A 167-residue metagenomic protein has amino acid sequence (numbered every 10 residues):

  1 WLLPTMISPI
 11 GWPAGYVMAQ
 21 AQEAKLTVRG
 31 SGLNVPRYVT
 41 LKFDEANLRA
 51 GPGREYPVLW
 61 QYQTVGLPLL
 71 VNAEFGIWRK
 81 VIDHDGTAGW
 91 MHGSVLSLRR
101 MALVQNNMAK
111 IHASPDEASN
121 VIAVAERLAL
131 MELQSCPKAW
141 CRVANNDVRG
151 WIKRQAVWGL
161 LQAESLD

Functional and structural regions predicted by a protein language model:
W1-W12: Bacterial N-terminal signal peptides
W12-Q20: Sec/Tat signal peptide C-region and signal peptidase I cleavage site
A19-A50, Q61-V65, N72-G76, I82-T87 (+5 more regions): SH3-family beta-barrel domains
G53-Y56: Second-shell loop/turn segments in exported
